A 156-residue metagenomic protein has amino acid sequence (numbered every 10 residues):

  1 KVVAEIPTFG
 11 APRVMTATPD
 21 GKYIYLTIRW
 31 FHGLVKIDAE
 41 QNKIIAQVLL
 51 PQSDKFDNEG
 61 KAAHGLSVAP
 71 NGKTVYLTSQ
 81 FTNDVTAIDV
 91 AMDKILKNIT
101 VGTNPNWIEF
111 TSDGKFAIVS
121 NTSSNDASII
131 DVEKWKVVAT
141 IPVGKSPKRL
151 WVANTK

Functional and structural regions predicted by a protein language model:
K1-K156: Predominantly soluble domains enriched in secretory-pathway, periplasmic, or organellar proteins
